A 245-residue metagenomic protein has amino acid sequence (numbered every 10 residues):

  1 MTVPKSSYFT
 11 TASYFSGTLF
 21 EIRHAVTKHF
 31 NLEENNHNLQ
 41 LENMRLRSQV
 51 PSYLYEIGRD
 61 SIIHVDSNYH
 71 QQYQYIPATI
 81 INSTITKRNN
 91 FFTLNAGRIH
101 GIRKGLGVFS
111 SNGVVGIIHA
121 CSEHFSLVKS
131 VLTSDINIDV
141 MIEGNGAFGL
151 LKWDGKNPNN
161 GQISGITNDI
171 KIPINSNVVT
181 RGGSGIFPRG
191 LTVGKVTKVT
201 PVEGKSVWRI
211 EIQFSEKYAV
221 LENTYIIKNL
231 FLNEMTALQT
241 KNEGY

Functional and structural regions predicted by a protein language model:
M1-I99, R103-Y245: Extracytoplasmic/periplasmic terminal helices and flexible tails
